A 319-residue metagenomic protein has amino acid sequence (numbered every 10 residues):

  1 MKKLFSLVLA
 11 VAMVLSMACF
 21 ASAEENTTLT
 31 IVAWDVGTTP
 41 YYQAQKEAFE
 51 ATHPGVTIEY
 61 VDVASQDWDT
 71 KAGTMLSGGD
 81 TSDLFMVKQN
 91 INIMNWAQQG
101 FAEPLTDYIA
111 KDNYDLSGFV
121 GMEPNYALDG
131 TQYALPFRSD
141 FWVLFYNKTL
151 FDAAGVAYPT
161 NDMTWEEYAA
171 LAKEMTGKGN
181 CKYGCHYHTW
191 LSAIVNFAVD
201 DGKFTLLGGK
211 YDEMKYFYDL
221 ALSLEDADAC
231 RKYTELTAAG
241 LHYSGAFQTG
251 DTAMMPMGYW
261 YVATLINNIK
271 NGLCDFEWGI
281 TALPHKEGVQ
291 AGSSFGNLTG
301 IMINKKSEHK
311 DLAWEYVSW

Functional and structural regions predicted by a protein language model:
M1-T30, A51: Short, low-complexity disordered leader/linker segments with a strong preference for bacterial N-terminal type II
E25-V36, V56-V61, D83-L84, Y133 (+2 more regions): Short, well-ordered beta-strand elements
V36-T57: Short, polar/charged alpha-helical segment
A51, T57, A154, I269-W319: Extracytoplasmic/periplasmic substrate-recognition and gating elements
D62-K71, K88-I91, M163-A169, T234-Q248: Short helix-initiation/N-cap motifs at beta->coil->alpha
M75, S82-D83, D112-L150, K182-G184 (+1 more regions): A structural signal for short loop-to-beta-strand junctions that line the ligand-binding cleft of periplasmic/secreted
K88-F141, D275-A282: Hinge/lid segment of periplasmic solute-binding proteins
A172, L206-T237, L283: Glycine-centered hinge/linker elements that transmit conformational signals in sensory and ligand-binding systems
